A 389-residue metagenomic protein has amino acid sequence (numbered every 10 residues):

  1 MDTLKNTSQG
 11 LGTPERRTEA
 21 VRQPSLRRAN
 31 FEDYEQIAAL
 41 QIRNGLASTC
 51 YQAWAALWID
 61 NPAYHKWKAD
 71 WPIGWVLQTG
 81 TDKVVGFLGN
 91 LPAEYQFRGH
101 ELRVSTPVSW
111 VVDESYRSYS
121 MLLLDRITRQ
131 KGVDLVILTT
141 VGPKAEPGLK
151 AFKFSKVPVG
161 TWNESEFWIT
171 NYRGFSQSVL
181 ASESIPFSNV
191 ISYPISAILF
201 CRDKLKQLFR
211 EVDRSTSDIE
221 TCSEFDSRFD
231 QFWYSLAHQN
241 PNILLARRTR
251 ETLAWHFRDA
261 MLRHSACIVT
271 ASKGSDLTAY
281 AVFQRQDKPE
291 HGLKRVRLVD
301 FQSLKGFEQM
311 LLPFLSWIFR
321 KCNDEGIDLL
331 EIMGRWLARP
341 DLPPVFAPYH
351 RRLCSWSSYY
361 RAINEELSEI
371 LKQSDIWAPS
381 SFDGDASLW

Functional and structural regions predicted by a protein language model:
D2-E32, I198-S227: Conserved N-terminal entry element of GNAT/NAT acetyltransferase domains
D2-T18, A56-L57, D134-F200, D259-A260 (+2 more regions): Active-site/acyl-donor-binding loops of N-acyltransferases
R22-W110, D218-Q302: A conserved beta-strand-loop-helix scaffold within acyl/acetyltransferase catalytic domains
T79-D82, S115, Y172, S178 (+1 more regions): Short loop segments at secondary-structure junctions
V111-L122, L304-P313: Conserved glycine-rich acetyl-CoA-binding loop
